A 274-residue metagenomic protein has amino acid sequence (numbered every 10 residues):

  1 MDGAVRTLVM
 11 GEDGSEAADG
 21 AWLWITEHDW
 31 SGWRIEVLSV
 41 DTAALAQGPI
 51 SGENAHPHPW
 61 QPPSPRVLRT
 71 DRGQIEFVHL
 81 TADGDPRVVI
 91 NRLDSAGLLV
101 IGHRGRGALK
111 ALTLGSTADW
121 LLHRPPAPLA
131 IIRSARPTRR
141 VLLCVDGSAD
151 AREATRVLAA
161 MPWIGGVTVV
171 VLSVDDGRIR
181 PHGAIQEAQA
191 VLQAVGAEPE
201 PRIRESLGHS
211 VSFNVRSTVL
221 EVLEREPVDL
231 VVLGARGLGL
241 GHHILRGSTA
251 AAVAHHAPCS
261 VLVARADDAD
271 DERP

Functional and structural regions predicted by a protein language model:
M1-N54, P137-R204, V228, H256: Small/aliphatic-rich secondary-structure junction motif
M1-R6, W22, S31, H79 (+2 more regions): Gly/Ser-rich helix-loop-strand patches that form or flank binding pockets for ribonucleotide-derived cofactors
A18, A82-D83, A111, A151 (+2 more regions): A conditional alpha-helix N-cap/helix-loop micro-motif detector
L23, V88, D119, A159 (+3 more regions): Active-site phosphate/pyrophosphate- and oxyanion-stabilizing loops and adjacent acidic/basic residues in soluble
T42-L45, P86, R106-G107, P137-T138 (+4 more regions): A short, flexible beta-alpha/helix-coil linker loop
A55-G73: N-terminal Rossmann-like dinucleotide/flavin-binding domain of flavoprotein oxidoreductases that bind FAD/FMN
G73-L80, A197-E205: Short beta-strand elements in bilobed, periplasmic/extracellular small-molecule ligand-binding domains
L80-V88, R204-T218: Charged docking surfaces used in two-component/phosphorelay signaling
